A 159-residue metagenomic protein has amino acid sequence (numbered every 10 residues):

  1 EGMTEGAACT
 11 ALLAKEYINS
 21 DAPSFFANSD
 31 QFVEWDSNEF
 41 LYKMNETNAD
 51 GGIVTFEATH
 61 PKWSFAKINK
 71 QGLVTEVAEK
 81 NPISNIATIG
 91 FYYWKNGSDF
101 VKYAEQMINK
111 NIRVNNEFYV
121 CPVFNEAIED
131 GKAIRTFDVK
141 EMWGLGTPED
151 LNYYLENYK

Functional and structural regions predicted by a protein language model:
E1-I68: Conserved beta-loop-beta/alpha segment of the NTase-like Rossmann-fold superfamily that binds/positions NTPs
M3-A7, R113, G144: Aromatic-acidic/polar surface patches that form glycan- and anion
S29, F56-A58, E79-P82, P148: Histidine- and/or cysteine-centered catalytic micro-motif in compact active-site loops
H60, W143-G144: Short secondary-structure capping/turn micro-motifs that flank functional sites
L73-W143, E149-N152, E156-K159: Catalytic-core segments of class I nucleotidyltransferases/pyrophosphorylases that form NMP-activated intermediates
